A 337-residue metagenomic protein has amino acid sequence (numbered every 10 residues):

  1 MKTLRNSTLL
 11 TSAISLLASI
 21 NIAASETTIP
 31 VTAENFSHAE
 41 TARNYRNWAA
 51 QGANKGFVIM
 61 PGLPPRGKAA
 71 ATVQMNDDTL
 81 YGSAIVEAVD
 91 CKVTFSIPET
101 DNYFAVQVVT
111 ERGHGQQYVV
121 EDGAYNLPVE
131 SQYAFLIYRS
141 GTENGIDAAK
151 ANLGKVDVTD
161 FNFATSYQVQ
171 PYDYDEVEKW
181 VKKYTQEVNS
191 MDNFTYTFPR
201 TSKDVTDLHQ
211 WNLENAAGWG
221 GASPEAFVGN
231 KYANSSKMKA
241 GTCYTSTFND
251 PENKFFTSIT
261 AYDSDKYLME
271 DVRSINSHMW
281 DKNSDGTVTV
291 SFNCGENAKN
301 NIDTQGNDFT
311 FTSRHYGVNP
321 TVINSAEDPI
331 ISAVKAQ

Functional and structural regions predicted by a protein language model:
M1-L10: Bacterial N-terminal signal peptides that target proteins for export
L4, S19, Q74-N76: Intrinsically disordered, low-complexity peptide-like regions
T11-S19: Bacterial N-terminal signal peptides
A24-Q337: A compositional/structural signature for long, glycine/proline-rich flexible linkers and loops on extracytoplasmic
